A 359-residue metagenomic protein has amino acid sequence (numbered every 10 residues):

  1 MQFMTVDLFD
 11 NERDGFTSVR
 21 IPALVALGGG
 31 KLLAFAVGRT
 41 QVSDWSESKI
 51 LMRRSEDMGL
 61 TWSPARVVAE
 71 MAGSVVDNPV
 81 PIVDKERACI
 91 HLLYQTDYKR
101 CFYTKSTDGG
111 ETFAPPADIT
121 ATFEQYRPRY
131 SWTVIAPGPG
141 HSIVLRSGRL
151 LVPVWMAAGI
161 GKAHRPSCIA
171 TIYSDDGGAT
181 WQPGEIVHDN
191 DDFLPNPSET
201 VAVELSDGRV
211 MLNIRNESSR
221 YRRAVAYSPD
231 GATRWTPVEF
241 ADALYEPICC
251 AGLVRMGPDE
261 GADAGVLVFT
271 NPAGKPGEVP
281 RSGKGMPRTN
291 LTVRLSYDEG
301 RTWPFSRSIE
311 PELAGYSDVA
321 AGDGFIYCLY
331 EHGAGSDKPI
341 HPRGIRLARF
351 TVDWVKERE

Functional and structural regions predicted by a protein language model:
M1-E359: Asp-box/BNR beta-propeller blade signature and adjacent active/binding-site loops in extracellular glycan-interacting
